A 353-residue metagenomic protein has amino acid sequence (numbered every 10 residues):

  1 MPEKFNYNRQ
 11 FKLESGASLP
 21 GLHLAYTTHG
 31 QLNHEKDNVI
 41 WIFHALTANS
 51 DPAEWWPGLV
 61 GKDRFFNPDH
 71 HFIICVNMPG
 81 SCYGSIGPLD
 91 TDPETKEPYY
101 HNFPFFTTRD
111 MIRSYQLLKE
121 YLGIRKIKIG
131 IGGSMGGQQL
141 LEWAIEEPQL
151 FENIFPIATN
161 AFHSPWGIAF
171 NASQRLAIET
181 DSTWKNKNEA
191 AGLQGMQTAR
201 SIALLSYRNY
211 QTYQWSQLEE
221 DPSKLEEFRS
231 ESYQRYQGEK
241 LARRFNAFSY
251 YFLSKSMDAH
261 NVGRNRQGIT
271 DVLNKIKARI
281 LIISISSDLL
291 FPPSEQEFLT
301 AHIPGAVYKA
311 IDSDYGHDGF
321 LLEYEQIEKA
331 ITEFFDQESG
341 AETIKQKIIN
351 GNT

Functional and structural regions predicted by a protein language model:
T27-P93: N-terminal cap/lid subdomain of alpha/beta-hydrolase-fold enzymes
P98, N102, R109-K128: Conserved acidic catalytic loop of the alpha/beta-hydrolase fold
K126-P165: Conserved hydrolase catalytic core segment
L150-E152, P156-K240: Alpha/beta-hydrolase-fold enzymes
K240, A259-N261, S286-F291: Acidic catalytic loop of the alpha/beta-hydrolase fold
N265-I269, A278, L289-A301: Short alpha-helix in the alpha/beta-hydrolase fold that links the catalytic acid
I276, I282-S284: Short beta-strand/loop motif that positions the catalytic acidic residue of the alpha/beta-hydrolase fold
E297-F298, G305-T353: Catalytic active-site module of serine/aspartate enzymes centered on a nucleophile-bearing elbow/loop
